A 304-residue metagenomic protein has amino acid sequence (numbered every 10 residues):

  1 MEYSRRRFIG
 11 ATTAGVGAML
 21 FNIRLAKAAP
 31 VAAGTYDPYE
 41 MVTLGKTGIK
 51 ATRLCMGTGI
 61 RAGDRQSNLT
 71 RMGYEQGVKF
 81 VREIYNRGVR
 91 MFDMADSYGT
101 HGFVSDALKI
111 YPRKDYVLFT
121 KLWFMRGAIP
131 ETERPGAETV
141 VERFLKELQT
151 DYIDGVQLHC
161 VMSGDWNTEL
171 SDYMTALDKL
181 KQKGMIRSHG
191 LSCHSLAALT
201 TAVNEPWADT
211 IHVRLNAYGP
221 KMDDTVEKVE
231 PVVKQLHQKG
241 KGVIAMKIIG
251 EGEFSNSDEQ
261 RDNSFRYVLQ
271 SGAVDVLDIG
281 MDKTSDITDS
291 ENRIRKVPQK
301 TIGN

Functional and structural regions predicted by a protein language model:
M1-V16: N-terminal secretory signal peptides and thylakoid transit peptides that target proteins across membranes
I23-C55: C-terminal segment of N-terminal export signals and the immediately downstream linker at the start of the mature
P38, V161-N304: Beta/alpha (TIM)-barrel catalytic core signal, keyed to glycine-rich beta->alpha loops juxtaposed to Asp/Glu that bind
L44, M56, F92, L118 (+4 more regions): Conserved, mostly hydrophobic/aromatic
K46-G48, S105-R113, L145-Q149, V203-P206 (+1 more regions): Acidic (Asp/Glu)-rich catalytic clusters
R61-Y74, M125-P135, S255-S257: Active-site mouth loops of central-metabolism enzymes
L69-E83, E133-E147, S195-T201, Q260-Y267: Short, acidic/polar
L148-G164: Active-site groove signature of glycoside hydrolases
